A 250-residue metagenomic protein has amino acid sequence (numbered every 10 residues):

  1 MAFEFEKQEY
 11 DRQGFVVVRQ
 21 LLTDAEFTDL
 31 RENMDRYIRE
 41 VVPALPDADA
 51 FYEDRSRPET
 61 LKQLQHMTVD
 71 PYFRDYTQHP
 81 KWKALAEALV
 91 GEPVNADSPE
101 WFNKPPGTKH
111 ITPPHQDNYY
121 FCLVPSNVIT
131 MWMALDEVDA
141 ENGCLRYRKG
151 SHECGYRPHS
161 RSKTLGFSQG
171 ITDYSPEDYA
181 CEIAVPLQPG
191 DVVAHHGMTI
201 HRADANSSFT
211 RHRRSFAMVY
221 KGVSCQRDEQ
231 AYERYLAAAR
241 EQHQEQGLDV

Functional and structural regions predicted by a protein language model:
M1-Q13, R19-P114, Y120-L123, S160 (+2 more regions): Non-heme Fe(II)-dependent double-stranded beta-helix
N118-W132: Acidic, His- and aromatic-enriched active-site or binding-groove loops in soluble protein domains that engage sugars
M131, I200-S208: Short beta-strand His + acidic residue motifs that chelate non-heme Fe in jelly-roll/DSBH and cupin folds
M131-M133, K149, R211-C225: A short hydrophobic beta-strand segment most commonly corresponding to one strand of the jelly-roll/cupin
V138-R202, C225-D228, A237, E241-E245: Double-stranded beta-helix
A205-S207, R227-Y232: Short conserved micro-motifs at the rims of enzyme active sites and ligand-binding pockets
